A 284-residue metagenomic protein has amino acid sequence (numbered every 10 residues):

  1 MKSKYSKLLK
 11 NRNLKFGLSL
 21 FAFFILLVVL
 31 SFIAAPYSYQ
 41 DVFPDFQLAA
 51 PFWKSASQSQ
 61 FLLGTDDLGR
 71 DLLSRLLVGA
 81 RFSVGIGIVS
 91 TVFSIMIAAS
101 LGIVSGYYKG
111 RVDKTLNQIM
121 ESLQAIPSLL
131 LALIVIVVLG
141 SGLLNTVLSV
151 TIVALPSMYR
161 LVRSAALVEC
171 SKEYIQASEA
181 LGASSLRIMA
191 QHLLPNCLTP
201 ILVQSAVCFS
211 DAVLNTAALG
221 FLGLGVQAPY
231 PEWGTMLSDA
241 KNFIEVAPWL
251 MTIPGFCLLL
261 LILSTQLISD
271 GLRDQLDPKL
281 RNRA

Functional and structural regions predicted by a protein language model:
M1-I95, A99, I103, G110 (+3 more regions): Gly/Trp-centered helix-boundary motif
F24, I103, A132-V137, T146 (+5 more regions): Transmembrane alpha-helix boundary and packing residues in multipass membrane permease domains and related
F24-V28, I136-V137, V150-P156, V207 (+1 more regions): Alpha-helical transmembrane segments of multi-pass membrane proteins
S31-Y39, G106-G110, V135-S141, V153 (+2 more regions): Short helix-capping/hinge motifs at transmembrane helix termini and TM-loop junctions
L62, D66, L72, F93-A98 (+2 more regions): Generic hydrophobic transmembrane alpha-helix motif, especially the helices
I136-V138, V150, A165-A166, L214-C257 (+1 more regions): Glycine-rich helix-loop "coupling/hinge" segments at transmembrane-helix boundaries in multipass transporters
R163-E179, S185: Membrane-helix/interface signature in polytopic inner-membrane proteins
